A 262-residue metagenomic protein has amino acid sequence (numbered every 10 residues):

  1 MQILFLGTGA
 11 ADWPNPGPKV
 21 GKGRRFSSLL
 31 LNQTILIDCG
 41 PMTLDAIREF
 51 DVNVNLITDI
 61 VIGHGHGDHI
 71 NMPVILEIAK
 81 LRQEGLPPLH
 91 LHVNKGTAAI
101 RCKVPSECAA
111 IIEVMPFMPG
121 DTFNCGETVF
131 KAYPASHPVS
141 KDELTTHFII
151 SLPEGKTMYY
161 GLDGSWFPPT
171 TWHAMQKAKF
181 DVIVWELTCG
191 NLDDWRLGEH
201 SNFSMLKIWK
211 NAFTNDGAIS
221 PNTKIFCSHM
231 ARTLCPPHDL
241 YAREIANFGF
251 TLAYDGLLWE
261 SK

Functional and structural regions predicted by a protein language model:
M1-F50, L144-L162, V182: Conserved beta-strand hairpin/beta-sheet module of binuclear metal-dependent hydrolase folds, prominently
T8-A10, T34, G40-M42, G65 (+5 more regions): Active-site metal-binding loops of divalent metal-dependent hydrolases
M42-H92, A178-I183: Active-site metal-binding motif and surrounding structural segment of the metallo-beta-lactamase
R48-D51, F123-G126, T171-Q176: Short amphipathic alpha-helix with an adjacent loop that forms part of the alpha/beta core around
D51, I78-L86, L152-P153, N211-P221: Alpha-helix termini
N71-L81, K103-V104, L234-A242: Metal-dependent catalytic neighborhoods of phosphoester/phosphodiester hydrolases
L86-T146, S151-P153, F250-W259: Metallo-beta-lactamase
S165-L257: Cap/insert and terminal regions of metallo-dependent hydrolase folds
